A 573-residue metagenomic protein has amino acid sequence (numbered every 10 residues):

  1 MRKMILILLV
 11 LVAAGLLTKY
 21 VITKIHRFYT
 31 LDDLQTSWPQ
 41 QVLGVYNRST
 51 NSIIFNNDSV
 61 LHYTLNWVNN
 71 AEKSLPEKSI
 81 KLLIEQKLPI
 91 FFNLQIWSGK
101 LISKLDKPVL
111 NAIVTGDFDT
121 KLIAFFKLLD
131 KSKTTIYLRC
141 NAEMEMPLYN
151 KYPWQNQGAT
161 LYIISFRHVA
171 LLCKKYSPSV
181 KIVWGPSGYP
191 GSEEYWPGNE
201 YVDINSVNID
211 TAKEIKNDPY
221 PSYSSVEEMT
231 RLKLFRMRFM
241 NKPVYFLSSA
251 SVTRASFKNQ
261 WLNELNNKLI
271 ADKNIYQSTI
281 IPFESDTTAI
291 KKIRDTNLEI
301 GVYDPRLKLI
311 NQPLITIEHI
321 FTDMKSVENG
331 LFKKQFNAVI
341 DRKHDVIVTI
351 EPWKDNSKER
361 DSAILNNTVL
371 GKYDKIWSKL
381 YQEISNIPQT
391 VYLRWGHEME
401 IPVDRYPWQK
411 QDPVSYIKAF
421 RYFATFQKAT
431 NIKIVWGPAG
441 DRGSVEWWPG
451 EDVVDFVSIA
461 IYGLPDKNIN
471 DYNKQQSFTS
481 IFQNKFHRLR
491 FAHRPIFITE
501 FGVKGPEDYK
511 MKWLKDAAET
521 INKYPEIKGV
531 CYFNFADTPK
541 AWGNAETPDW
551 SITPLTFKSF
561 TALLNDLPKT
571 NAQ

Functional and structural regions predicted by a protein language model:
I5-K19: Hydrophobic membrane-insertion alpha-helices, especially the h-region of bacterial N-terminal signal peptides
I25-T120, S206, S251, Q277-I280 (+2 more regions): N-terminal substrate-binding region of glycoside hydrolase catalytic domains
Q41, N241-P305, T390-H397, F497-Q573: Substrate-binding cleft of secreted/luminal carbohydrate-active enzymes
V42, S59-H62, K87-F91, T135-R139 (+12 more regions): Structural preference for beta-strand elements that scaffold enzyme active sites
G44-N51, E72-K81, L122-F125, P186-E200 (+8 more regions): Alpha-helical scaffolding within the catalytic cores of extracellular/periplasmic polymer-degrading hydrolases
K73-V180, K334-K433: Substrate-binding cleft of extracellular glycoside hydrolase catalytic domains
K78-Q95, Y195, E200, D210-R254 (+3 more regions): Glycoside hydrolase catalytic-domain groove-lining segments
N141, F166-E193, N241-R254, F420-V445 (+2 more regions): Aromatic-lined carbohydrate-recognition surfaces of secreted/lumenal glycan-active proteins
